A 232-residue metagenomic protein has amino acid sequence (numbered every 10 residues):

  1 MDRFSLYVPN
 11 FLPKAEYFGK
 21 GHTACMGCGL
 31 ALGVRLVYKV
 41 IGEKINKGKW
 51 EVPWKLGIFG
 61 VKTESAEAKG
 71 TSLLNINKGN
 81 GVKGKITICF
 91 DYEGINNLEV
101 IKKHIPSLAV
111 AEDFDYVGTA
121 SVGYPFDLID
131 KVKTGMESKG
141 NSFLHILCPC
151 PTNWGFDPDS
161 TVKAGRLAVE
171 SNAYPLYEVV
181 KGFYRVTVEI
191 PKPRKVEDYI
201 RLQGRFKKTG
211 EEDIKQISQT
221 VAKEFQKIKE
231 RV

Functional and structural regions predicted by a protein language model:
M1-G70, G79, E230: Thiamine diphosphate
L12-K14, G21, V100-S138: Conserved thiamine diphosphate
A31, V52-V100, G123, D127-D130 (+1 more regions): Thiamine diphosphate
G42, I76-G79, K133-E137, D159-A164: Short, solvent-exposed amphipathic alpha-helical segments in soluble enzyme and RNA/protein-processing domains
C89, G118-A120, F143-L147: Short, conserved beta-strand edge motifs with alternating hydrophobic and charged residues
K139-F143, Y174: Active-site lining segments that contact anionic ligands and/or coordinate catalytic metals
C150-V232: Flexible, low-complexity linker and terminal segments
